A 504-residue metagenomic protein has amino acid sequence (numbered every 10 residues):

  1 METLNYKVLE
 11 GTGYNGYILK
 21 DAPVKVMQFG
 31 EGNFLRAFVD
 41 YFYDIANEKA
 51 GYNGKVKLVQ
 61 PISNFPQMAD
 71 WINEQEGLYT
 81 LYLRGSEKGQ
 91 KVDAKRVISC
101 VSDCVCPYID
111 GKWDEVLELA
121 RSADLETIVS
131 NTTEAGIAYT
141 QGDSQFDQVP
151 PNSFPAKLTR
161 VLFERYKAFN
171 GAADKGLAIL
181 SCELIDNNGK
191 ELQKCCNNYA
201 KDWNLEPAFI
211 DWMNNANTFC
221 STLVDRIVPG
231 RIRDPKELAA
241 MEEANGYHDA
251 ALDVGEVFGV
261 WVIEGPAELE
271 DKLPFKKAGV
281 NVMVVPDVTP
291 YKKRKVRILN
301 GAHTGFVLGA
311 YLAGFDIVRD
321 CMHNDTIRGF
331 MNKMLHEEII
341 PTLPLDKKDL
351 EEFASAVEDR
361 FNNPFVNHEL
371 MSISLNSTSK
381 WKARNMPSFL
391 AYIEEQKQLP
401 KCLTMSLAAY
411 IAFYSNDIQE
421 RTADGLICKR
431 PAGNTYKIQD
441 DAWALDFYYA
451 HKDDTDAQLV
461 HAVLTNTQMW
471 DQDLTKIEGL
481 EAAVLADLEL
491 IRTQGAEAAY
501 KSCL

Functional and structural regions predicted by a protein language model:
M1-L504: Substrate/ligand-engaging "lid" and interaction regions
